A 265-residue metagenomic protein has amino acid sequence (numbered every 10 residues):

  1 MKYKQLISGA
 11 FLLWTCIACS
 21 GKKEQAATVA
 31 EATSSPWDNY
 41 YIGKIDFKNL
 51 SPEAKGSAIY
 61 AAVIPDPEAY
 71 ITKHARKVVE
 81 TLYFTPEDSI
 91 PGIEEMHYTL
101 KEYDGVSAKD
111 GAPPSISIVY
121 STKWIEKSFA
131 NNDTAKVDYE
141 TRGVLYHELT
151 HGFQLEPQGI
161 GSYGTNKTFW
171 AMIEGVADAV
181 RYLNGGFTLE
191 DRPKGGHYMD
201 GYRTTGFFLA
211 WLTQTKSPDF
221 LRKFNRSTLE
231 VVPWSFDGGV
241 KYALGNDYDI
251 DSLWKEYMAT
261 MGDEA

Functional and structural regions predicted by a protein language model:
T15-A18: C-terminal motif of bacterial Sec signal peptides marking the signal peptidase cleavage site
S20-K22: Bacterial signal peptide processing site
Q25-A26, S57-Y120: Auxiliary, metal-adjacent structural segments of Zn-dependent hydrolase domains
W37-P65: Acidic/histidine-rich, surface-exposed loop or edge segments in extracytoplasmic proteins
H74, G164-T205: Post-HExxH zinc-binding segment in Zn-dependent metallohydrolases
W124-L145, I160-F169: Short pre-active-site segment immediately N-terminal to the catalytic Zn-binding motif
G143-E156, E174-D178: Active-site recognition of the HExxH zinc-binding catalytic motif
T205, L212-A265: Pan-zinc metallopeptidase signature
